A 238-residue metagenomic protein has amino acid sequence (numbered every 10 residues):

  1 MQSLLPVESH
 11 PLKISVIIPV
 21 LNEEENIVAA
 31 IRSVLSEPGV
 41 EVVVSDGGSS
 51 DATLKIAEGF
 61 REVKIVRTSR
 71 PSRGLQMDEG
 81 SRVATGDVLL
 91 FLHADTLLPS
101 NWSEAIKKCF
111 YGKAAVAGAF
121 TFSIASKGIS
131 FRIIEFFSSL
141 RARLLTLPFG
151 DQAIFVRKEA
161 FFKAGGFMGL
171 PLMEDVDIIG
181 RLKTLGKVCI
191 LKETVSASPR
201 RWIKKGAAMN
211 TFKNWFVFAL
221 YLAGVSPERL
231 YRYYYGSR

Functional and structural regions predicted by a protein language model:
M1-S9, G180-R238: Hydrophobic helical membrane-anchoring modules
N22-S36: Short, well-formed alpha-helical segments that are part of the catalytic scaffolds of diverse glycosyltransferases
E25-A29, D51-G59: Acidic helix N-cap motif at the loop->helix transition within catalytic regions of sugar-transfer enzymes
S33, D46-L54, T96: A conserved acidic beta->alpha catalytic loop
A52, A94-K108, G180: Acidic donor-binding/catalytic loop of UDP-sugar-dependent glycosyltransferases, especially processive GT2
T68-A84: Glycine-rich, basic loop-to-helix element that forms the pyrophosphate-binding segment of sugar-nucleotide handling
L89: Short aromatic/hydrophobic "clamp" motif used to bind/position activated sugar donors
N101-S130: Conserved donor NDP-sugar-binding/catalytic core segment of glycosyltransferases
